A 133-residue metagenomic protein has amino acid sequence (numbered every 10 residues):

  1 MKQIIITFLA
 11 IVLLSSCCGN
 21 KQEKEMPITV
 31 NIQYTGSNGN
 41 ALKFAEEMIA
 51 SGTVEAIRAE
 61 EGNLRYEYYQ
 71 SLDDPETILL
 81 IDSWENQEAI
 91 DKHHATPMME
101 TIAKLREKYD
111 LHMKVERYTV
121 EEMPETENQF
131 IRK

Functional and structural regions predicted by a protein language model:
I4-L14: Sec-dependent N-terminal signal peptides
L14-I78, E85-P97, L111-K133: Short S/T/G/P-rich N-terminal loop/turn motif that feeds into the first structured element of a domain
T101-R106: Outer-membrane beta-barrel domain signature
